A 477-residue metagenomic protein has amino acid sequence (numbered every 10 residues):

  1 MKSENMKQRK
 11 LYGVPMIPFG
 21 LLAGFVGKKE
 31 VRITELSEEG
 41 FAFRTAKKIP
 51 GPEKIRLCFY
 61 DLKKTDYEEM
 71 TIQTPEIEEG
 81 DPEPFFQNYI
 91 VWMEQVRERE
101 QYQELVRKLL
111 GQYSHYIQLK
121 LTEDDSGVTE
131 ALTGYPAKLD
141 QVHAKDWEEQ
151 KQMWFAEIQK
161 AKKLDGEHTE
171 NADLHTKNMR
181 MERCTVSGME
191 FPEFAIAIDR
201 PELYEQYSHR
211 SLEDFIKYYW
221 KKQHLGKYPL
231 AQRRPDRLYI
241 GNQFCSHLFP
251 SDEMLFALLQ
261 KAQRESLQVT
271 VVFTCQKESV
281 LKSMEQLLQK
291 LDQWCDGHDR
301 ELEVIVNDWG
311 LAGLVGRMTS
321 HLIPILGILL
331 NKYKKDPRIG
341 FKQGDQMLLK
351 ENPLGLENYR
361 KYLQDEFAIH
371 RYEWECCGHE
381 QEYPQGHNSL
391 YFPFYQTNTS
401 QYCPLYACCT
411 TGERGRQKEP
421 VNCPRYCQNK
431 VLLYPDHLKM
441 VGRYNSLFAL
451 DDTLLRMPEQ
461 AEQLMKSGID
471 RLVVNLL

Functional and structural regions predicted by a protein language model:
K2-Q8, G27: Regulatory and interdomain segments flanking nucleotide-handling catalytic cores in signaling/defense enzymes
G13-I17, F25-K28, G40, G111-L258 (+1 more regions): Active-site pocket-lining/capping segments in soluble small-molecule metabolic enzymes
P15-V26, P52-D66: Short conserved beta-strand and strand-loop elements enriched in small hydrophobics with frequent Asp/Gly
G20-I49: Short strand-loop-strand
V31, K48-G51, T71-I77, L230 (+1 more regions): N-terminal helicase ATP-binding lobe
K47, F59-D61, F244, G378: Flexible, active-site-proximal loop/turn residues at the rims of small-molecule/cofactor binding pockets and catalytic
D61-K145: Eukaryotic regulatory low-complexity N-terminal regions enriched in Ser/Thr, Pro, acidic
